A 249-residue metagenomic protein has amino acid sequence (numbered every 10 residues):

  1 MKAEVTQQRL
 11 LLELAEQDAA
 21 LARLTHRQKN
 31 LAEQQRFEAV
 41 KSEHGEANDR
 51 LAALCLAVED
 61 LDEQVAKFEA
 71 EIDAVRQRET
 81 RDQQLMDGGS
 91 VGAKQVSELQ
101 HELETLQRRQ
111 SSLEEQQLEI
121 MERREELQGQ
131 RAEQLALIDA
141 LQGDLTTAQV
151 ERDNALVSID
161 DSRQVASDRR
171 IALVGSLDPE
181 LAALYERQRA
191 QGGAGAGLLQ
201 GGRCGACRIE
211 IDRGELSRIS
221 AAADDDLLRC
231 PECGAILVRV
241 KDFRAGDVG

Functional and structural regions predicted by a protein language model:
M1-V5, A19-E59, L85, A132-A148: Short, charge-rich amphipathic alpha-helices with coiled-coil/heptad character
E38-G45, E69, V96-E104, R124 (+1 more regions): Short, charged, amphipathic alpha-helical segments
A53-V65, L106-L127, L173-V174: Amphipathic alpha-helical coiled-coil segments
K67-E79, L113-I138, L184: Long amphipathic alpha-helical coiled-coil segments
L145-A206: Coiled-coil termination/hinge junctions
C204-C207, C230-C233: Short cysteine-rich clusters marking metal-coordination/redox-active sites
R213-G214, R239-V240: Short, non-ligating residues that shape and space the ligands of small metal-coordination modules and catalytic
R218-L227: Short linker/helix segments within small regulatory modules
